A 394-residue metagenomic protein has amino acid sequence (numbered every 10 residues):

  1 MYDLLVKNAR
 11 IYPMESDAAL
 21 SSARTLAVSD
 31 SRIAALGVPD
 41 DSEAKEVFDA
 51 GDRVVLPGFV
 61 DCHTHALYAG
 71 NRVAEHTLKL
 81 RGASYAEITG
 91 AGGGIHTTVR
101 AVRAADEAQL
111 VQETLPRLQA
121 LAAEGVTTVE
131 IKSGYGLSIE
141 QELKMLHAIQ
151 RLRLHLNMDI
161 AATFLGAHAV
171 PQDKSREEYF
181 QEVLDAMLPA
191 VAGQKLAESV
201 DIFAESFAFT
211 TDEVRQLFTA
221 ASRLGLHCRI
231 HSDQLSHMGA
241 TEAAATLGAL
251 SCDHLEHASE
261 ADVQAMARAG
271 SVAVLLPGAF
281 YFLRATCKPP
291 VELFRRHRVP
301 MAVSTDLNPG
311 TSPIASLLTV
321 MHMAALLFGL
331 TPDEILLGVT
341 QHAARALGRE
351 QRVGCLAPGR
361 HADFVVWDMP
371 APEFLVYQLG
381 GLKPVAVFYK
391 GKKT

Functional and structural regions predicted by a protein language model:
M1-D41, P372-F374: N-terminal metal-binding scaffold of metallo-dependent hydrolase/deaminase domains
L5, K45-D49, V387: Conserved beta-strand scaffold positions in the cores of enzyme catalytic domains, especially in NTP/NDP-utilizing
A9, L26, S31, D52 (+14 more regions): Divalent metal-coordination and catalytic microenvironments
A50-E113: Metal-associated gating/positioning segment near the N- to mid-region
T98-E113, Q119, T127-M238: Metal-coordinating catalytic core of metallo-dependent amide/deamination hydrolases
Q119-A122, A192-G193, S222, A245 (+2 more regions): Non-catalytic positions within long, well-ordered alpha-helices that form the structural scaffold/packing of enzyme
H227, H237-C355, W367-F374, L379-G381 (+1 more regions): Active-site-adjacent C-terminal substructures of enzyme catalytic domains
